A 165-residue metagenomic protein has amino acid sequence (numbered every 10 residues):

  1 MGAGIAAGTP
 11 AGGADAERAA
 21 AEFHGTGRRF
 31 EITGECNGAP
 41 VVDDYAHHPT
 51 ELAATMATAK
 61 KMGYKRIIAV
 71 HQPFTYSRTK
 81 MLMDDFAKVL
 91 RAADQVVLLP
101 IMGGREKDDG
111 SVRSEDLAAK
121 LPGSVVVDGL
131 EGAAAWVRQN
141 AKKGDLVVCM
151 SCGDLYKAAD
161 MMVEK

Functional and structural regions predicted by a protein language model:
M1-Q95: Nucleotide phosphate-binding/pyrophosphate-handling subdomain across enzymes that bind or process nucleotide phosphates
A7, A87-K143: C-terminal helical cap/extension that packs against the catalytic core of soluble nucleotide-cofactor enzymes
V42-D43, V127-D128, C149: Thr-Gly-centered strand-to-loop micro-motif
A54, M81-M83, D109-G110, R138 (+1 more regions): Short amphipathic alpha-helical segments
A57-K60, D84-K88, R113-S114, K143 (+1 more regions): Short, solvent-exposed amphipathic alpha-helical segments in soluble enzyme and RNA/protein-processing domains
V70, L99, C149-M150: Short hydrophobic segments within beta-strands
P73-Y76, M102-G104, C152-L155: Short glycine-rich anion-binding loops that position phosphate/pyrophosphate groups of nucleotides and phosphorylated
A133-E164: A glycine-rich beta-strand to alpha-helix segment that forms a phosphate/ribose-binding loop at ligand/cofactor sites
